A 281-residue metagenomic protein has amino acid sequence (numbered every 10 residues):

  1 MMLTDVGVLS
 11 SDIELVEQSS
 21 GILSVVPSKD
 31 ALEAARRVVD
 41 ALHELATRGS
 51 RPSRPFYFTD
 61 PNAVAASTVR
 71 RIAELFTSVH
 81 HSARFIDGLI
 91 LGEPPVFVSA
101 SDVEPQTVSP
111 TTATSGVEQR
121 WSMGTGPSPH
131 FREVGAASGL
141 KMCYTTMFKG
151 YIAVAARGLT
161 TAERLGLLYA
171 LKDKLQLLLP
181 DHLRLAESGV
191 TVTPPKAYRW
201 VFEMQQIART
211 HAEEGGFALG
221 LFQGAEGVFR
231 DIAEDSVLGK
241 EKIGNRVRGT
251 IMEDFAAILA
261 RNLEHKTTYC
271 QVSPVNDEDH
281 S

Functional and structural regions predicted by a protein language model:
M1-D5: Short, conserved SAM-binding/catalytic segment of Class I S-adenosyl-L-methionine-dependent methyltransferases
V6-S67, Q106: Rossmann-like NAD(P)-binding element
G7, G21-I22, S82-R84, L168: Residue-level detector of anion-binding/catalytic polar loops
A31-A35, V69, T114, A155 (+2 more regions): A general structural signal for well-ordered alpha-helical segments in protein cores
A63-K149: Rossmann-fold dinucleotide-binding core
L140-R248: Helical "substrate-binding/catalytic lid" subdomain of Rossmann-like NAD(P)-dependent dehydrogenases/reductases
I232-S281: NAD(P)-dependent dehydrogenase/reductase Rossmann-like domain
